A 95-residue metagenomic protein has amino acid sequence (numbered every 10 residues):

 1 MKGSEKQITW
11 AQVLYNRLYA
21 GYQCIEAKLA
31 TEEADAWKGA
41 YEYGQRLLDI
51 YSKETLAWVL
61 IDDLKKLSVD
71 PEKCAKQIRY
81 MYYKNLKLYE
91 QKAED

Functional and structural regions predicted by a protein language model:
M1-D95: Charged, low-complexity intrinsically disordered segments and flexible loops
